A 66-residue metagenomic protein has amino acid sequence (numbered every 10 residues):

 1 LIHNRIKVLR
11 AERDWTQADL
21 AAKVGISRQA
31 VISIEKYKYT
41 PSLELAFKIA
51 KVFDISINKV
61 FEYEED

Functional and structural regions predicted by a protein language model:
L1-N4, W15, T40, E44: Residues at secondary-structure transition points
N4-K23: Short basic helix-loop element that most often maps to the first helix and adjoining turn of HTH DNA-binding modules
I6, L20-A21, V31-I34, V60: Conserved hydrophobic/aromatic packing and binding residues within compact polymer-binding modules
I26-T40: Recognition helix of helix-turn-helix/homeodomain-like DNA-binding domains that insert into the DNA major groove
E44-K59: DNA major-groove recognition helix of helix-turn-helix/homeodomain DNA-binding modules
F61-D66: Short amphipathic recognition helices of helix-turn-helix/homeodomain-type DNA-binding modules
